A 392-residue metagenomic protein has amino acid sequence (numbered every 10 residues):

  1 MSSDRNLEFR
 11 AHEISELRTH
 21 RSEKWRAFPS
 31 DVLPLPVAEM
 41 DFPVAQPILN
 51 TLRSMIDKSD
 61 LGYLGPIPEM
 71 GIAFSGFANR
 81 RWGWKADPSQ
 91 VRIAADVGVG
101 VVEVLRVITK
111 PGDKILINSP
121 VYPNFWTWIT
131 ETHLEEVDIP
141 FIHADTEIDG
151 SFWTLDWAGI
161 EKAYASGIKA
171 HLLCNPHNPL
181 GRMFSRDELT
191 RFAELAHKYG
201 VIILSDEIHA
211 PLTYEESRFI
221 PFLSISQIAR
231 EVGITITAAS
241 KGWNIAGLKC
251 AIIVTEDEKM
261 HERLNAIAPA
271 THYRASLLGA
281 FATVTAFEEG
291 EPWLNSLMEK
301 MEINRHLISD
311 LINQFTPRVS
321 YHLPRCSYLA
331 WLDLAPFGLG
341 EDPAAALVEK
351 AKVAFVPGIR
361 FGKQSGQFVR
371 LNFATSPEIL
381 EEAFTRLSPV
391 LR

Functional and structural regions predicted by a protein language model:
S2-D96, E103, A286-E289: N-terminal small-domain helix-loop-helix segment of the aminotransferase-like
T51, Q227-E302, L311: Conserved core segment of the aminotransferase class I/II
L61-L195, P211-E215, F219-I228, I234: Conserved core of the PLP fold type I
I117, D138, L204-S205, F355-P357: Hydrophobic residues in well-ordered beta-strands that form the structural core
P120, E207-H209, A239: Short strand-turn motif at the edge of the Rossmann-like AdoMet-binding core
E161-K162, A229, A346-F355, F361-R392: PLP-dependent enzyme catalytic core of the Aspartate aminotransferase-like
V284, K300-S309, Y321-L334: Conserved glycine-rich beta-strand-loop-beta hairpin in the small C-terminal domain of fold type I
